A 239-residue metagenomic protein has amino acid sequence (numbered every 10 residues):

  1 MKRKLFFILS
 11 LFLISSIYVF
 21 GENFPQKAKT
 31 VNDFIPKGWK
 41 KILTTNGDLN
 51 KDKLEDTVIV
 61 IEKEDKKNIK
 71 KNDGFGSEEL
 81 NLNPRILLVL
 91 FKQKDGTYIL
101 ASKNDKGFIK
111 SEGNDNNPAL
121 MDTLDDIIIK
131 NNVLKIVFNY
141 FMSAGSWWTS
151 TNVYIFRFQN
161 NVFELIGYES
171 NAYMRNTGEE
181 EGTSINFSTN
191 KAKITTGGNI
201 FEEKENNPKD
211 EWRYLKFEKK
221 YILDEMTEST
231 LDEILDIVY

Functional and structural regions predicted by a protein language model:
K4-S15: Sec-dependent N-terminal signal peptides
G21-K37, D95-N117: Blade-edge motifs of beta-propeller repeat domains
K29-D56: N-terminal targeting signals for Sec/Tat export/insertion, comprising classic cleavable signal peptides
I42, P84-L87, T151: Repetitive beta-architecture junctions, highlighting loop-to-beta-strand starts across blade-like repeats
L49-E62, I128-F138: Acidic/hydrophobic-patterned starts of short beta strands in beta-sheet-rich repeat architectures
D65-N72, S77, S143-S150: Short, cysteine-centered beta-strand-loop-beta hairpins and adjacent loop/turn segments enriched in charged/polar
N68-N104, F156-F158: Beta-propeller blade repeat segments, especially FG-GAP/WD-type strand-to-loop junctions in 6- to 7-bladed propeller
P118-Y239: Acidic, small-residue rich beta-repeat scaffolds with periodic aromatic anchors
